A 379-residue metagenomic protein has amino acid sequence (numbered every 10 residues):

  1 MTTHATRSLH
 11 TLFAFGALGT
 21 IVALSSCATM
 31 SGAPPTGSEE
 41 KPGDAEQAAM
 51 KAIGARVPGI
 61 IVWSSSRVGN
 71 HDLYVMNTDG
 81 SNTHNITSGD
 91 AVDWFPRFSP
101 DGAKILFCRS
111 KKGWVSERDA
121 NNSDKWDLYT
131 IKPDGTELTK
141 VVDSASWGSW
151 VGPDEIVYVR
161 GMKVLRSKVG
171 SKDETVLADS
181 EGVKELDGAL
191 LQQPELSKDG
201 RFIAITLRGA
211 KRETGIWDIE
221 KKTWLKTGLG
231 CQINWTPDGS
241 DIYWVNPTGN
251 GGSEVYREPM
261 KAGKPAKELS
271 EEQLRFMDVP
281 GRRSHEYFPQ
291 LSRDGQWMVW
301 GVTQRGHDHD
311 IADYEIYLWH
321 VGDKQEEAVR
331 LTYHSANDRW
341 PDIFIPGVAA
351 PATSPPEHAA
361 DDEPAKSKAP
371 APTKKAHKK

Functional and structural regions predicted by a protein language model:
T2-G16: Bacterial N-terminal signal peptides that target proteins for export
L24-S26: C-terminal motif of bacterial Sec signal peptides marking the signal peptidase cleavage site
A28-K379: Sequence signature of WD/YWTD-type beta-propeller architectures
